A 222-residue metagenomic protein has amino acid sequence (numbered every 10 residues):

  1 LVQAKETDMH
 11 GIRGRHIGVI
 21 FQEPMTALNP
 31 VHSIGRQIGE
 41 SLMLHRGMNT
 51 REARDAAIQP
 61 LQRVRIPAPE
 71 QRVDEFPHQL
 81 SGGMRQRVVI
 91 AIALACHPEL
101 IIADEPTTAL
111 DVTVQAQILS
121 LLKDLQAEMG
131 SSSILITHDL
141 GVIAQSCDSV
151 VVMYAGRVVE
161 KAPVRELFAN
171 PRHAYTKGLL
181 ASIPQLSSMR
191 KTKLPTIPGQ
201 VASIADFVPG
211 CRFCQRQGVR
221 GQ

Functional and structural regions predicted by a protein language model:
L1-G18, R36, L44, T50 (+2 more regions): ABC ATPase NBD coupling module
E52-Q71, L180-A181: Conserved ABC ATPase "signature" region
A95-E99: A short, proline-enriched helix->beta-strand linker immediately N-terminal to the Walker B motif in ABC-type P-loop
I143-Q145: A short, surface-exposed alpha-helical micro-motif characterized by mixed small hydrophobic and charged/polar residues
S149, K161: Short, glycine/charged-rich "phosphate-handling" switch motifs in NTP-dependent and phosphotransfer domains
P163-Q222: Charged, flexible cofactor/metal-binding loops and thiol motifs
